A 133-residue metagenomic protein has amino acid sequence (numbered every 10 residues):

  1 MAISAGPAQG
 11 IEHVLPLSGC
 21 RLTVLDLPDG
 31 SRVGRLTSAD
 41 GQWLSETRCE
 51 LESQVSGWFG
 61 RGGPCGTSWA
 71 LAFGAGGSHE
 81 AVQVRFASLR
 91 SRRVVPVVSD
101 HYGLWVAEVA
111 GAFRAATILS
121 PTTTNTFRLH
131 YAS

Functional and structural regions predicted by a protein language model:
M1-A8, G76-V84: Short, non-transmembrane alpha-helical segments in secretory-pathway proteins
M1-C20, S133: Actinobacteria-biased recognition of intrinsically disordered, low-complexity terminal regions
L17, L27, S38, F86-S88 (+1 more regions): Acidic surface patches and DE-rich sequence motifs
G19-D26, L71-A75: Short beta-strand elements that form the blades of beta-propeller/WD-repeat-like and other beta-sheet-rich scaffold
L27-G30, L36-E52: Long, low-hydrophobicity ectodomains and other hydrophilic envelope-associated domains
L27-R32, G76-A81, A112-R114: A short, compositionally biased
W43-A72: Extracellular ectodomain segments of secreted/surface proteins
P64-A70, A81-S133: Ser/Thr-rich low-complexity repeats and stalk/linker segments
